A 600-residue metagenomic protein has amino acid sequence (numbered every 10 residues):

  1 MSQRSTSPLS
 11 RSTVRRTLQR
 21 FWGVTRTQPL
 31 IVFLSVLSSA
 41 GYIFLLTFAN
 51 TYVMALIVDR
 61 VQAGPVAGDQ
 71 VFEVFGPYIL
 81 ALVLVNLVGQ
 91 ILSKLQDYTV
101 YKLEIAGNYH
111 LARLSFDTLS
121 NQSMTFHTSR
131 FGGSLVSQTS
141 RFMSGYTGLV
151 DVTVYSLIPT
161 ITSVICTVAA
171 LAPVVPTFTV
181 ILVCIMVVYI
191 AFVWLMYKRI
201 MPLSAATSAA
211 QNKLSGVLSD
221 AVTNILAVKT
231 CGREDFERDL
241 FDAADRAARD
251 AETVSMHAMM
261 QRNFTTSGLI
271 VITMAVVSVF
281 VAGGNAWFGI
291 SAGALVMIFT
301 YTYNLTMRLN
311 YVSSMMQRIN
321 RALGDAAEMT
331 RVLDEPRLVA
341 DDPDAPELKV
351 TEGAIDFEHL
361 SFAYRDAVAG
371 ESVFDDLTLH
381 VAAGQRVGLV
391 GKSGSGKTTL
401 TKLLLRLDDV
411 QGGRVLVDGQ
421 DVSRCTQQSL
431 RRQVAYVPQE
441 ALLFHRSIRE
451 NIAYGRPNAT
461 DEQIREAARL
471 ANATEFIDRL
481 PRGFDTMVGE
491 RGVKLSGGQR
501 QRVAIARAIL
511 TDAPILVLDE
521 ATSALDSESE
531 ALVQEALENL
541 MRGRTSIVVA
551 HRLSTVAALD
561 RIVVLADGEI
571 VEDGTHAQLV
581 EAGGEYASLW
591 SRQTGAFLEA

Functional and structural regions predicted by a protein language model:
S2-L9, I105, R113-S137, R141-M143 (+5 more regions): Short intracellular "coupling" helices and adjacent cytoplasmic loop segments at the cytosolic face of multi-pass
R26, M124-T128, R141-V150, V154 (+8 more regions): An intracellular "coupling" helix at the cytosolic face of ABC transporter transmembrane type-1 domains
T27, I31-I43, Y78, Y155-A206 (+2 more regions): Transmembrane helices of ABC transporter permease
L30-L92, A172-T177, F288-A292: Transmembrane helix-loop-helix hairpins at lipid-water interfaces of multipass membrane proteins, especially the type-1
L30-Y52, Y78, L82, D97-Y101 (+5 more regions): Alpha-helical segments in transporter systems
Y78-G89, S93, M186-Y189, M259-V279 (+1 more regions): Hydrophobic alpha-helical segments in the permease module
R233, H257, N304-V332: Cytosolic ends of transmembrane helices, especially the final helix of ABC transmembrane type-1 domains
L348-A600: ABC-type nucleotide-binding domain
